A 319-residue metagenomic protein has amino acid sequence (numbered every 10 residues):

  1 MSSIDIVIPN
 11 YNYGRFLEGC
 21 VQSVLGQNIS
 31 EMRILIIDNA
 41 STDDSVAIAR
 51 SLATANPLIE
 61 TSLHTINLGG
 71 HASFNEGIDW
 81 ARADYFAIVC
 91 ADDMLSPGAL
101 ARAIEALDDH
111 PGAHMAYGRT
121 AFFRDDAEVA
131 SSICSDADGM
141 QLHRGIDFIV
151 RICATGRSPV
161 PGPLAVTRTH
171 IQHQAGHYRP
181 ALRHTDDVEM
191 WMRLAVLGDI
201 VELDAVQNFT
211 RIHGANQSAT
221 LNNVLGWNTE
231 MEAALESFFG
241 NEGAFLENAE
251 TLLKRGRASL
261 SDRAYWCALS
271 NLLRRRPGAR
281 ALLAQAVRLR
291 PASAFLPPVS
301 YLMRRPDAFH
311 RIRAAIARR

Functional and structural regions predicted by a protein language model:
S2-D5, L25-I36, D44, P57-E60: Short loop->beta transition adjacent to catalytic acidic/histidine clusters or analogous donor-positioning motifs
I4-F16, C20, Q27, I37: A conserved hydrophobic helix/loop-capping motif in glycosyltransferases and polysaccharide synthases
D38-I48, I66, C90: A conserved acidic beta->alpha catalytic loop
L63-A81, M94, R102: Glycine-rich, basic loop-to-helix element that forms the pyrophosphate-binding segment of sugar-nucleotide handling
F86: Short aromatic/hydrophobic "clamp" motif used to bind/position activated sugar donors
G98-S132: Conserved donor NDP-sugar-binding/catalytic core segment of glycosyltransferases
A137-M231: Conserved nucleotide-sugar donor-binding catalytic segment
A154, V196, I212-R319: C-terminal subregions of glycosyltransferases and related glycan-biosynthesis enzymes
